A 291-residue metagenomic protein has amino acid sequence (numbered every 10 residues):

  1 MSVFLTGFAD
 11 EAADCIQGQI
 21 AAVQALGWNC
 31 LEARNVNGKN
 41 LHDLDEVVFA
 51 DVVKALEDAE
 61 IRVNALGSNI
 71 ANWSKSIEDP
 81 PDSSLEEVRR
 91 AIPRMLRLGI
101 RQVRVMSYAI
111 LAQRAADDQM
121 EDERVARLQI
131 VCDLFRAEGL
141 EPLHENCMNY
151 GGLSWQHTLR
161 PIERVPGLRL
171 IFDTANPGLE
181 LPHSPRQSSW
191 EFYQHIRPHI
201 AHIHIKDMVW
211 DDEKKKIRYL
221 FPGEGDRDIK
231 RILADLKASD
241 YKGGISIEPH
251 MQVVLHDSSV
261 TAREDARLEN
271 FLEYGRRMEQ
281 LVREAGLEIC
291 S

Functional and structural regions predicted by a protein language model:
M1-A9, A13-N29, E57, S84-L85 (+3 more regions): Histidine-acidic metal/acid-base catalytic patches
S2-V3, A137-L143: Short, surface-exposed connector motifs at secondary-structure boundaries
A9, N35, S107, H144-N146: Short glycine-centered, acidic/aromatic-flanked micro-motifs in structured strand/loop junctions that mark active-site
Q17, N29, A33-A126, E138 (+4 more regions): Structural motif corresponding to the early beta-alpha repeats
E32, L143, S246: Conserved Rossmann-like nucleotide-binding pocket used by diverse enzymes that bind dinucleotide cofactors
R127-D133: Histidine/acidic residue-rich metal-binding segments in metalloenzymes
L140-G151, F172: Aromatic-lined carbohydrate-recognition surfaces of secreted/lumenal glycan-active proteins
